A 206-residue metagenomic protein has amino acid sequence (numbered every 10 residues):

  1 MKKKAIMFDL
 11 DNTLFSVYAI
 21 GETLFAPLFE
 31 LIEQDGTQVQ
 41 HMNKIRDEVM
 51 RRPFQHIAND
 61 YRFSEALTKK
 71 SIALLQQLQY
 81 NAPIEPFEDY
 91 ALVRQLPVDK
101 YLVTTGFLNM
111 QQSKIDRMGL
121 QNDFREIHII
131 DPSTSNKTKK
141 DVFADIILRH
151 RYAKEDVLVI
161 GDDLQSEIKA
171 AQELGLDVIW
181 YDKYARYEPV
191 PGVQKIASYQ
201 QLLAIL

Functional and structural regions predicted by a protein language model:
M1-K4, Y101, Q112-L206: Asp-based, Mg2+/Mn2+-dependent phosphohydrolase catalytic module
K2-D89, R94: N-terminal helical cap/lid subdomain that shapes the substrate entry/recognition surface in HAD-like hydrolases
N12, L102-G106, D162: Conserved residues at beta->alpha junctions
T13, L108, R186: Conserved Rossmann-like nucleotide-cofactor binding loop
E33-G36, R62, P97, G119 (+2 more regions): Glycine-centered loop/turn motif at secondary-structure junctions
V49, E88, G106-F107, D163 (+1 more regions): Short beta->alpha linker loops
T68-I72, L78-A82, Y90-M118, E126-S133: Substrate-recognition element of Asp-dependent hydrolases with the DxDx(T/V) motif
